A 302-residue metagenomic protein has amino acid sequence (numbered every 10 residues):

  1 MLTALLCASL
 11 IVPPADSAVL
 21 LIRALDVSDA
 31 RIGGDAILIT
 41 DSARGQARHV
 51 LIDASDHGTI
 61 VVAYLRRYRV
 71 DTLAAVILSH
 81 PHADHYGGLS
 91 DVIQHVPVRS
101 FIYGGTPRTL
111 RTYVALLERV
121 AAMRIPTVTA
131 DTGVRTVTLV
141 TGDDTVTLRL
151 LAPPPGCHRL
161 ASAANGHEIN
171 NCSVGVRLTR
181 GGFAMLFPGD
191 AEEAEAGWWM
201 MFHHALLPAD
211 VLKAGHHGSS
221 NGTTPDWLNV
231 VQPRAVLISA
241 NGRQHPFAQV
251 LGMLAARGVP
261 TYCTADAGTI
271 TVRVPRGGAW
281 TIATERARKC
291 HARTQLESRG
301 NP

Functional and structural regions predicted by a protein language model:
M1-L10: Sec-dependent N-terminal signal peptides
S9-A75, T129-P208, D266-P302: Core dinuclear metal-dependent hydrolase active-site scaffold
V70, V98, Q232-I238: Proline-aspartate-enriched helix->loop->beta-strand connector
L73-D84, T106-P107, L212-H216: Metallo-beta-lactamase
Y86-H95, L110-E118, T224-L228, A248-L251: Metal-dependent catalytic neighborhoods of phosphoester/phosphodiester hydrolases
H95-P97, R119, M123, V230-Q232 (+1 more regions): Short, structured coil segments at secondary-structure junctions
I102-Y103, G197-W199, G222-Q232, Q249-G252: Hydrophobic alpha-helical transmembrane segments in multi-pass membrane proteins
A121-V128, A248-I282: Charged, glycine-enriched surface loops/patches that mediate electrostatic binding to polyanionic ligands
